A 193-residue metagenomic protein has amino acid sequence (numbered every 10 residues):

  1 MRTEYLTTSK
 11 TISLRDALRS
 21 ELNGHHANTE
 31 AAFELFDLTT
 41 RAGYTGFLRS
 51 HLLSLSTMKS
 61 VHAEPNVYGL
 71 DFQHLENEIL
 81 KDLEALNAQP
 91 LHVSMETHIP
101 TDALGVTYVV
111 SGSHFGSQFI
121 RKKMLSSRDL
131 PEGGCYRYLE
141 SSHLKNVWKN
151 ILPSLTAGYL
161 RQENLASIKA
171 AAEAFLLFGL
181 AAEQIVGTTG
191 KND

Functional and structural regions predicted by a protein language model:
M1-D193: Metal- and O2-centered redox machinery and metal/ROS homeostasis
